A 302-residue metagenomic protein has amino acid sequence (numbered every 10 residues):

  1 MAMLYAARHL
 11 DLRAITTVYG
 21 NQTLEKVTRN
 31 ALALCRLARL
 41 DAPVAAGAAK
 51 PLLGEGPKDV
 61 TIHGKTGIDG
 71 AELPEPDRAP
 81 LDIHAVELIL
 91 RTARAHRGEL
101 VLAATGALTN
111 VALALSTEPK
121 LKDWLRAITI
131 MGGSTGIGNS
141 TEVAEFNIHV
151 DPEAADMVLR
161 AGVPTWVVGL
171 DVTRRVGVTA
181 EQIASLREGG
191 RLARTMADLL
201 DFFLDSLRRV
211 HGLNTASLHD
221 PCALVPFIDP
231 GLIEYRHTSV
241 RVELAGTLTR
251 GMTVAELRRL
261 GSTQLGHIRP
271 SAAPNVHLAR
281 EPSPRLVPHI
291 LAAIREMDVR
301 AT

Functional and structural regions predicted by a protein language model:
M1-A33, T66, E72-R175, A180: Active-site histidine-anchored catalytic micro-motif
M3-Y5, D11, H149-D151, V168-T302: Conformational coupling and interaction surfaces
H9, V18, L34-D41, T92 (+10 more regions): Change "in soluble alpha/beta enzymes" to "in soluble alpha/beta proteins
Q22-K26, N30, L53, T135-I137 (+1 more regions): Short, mixed-charge aromatic SLiMs
T28-A95, A272-R285, L291, R295 (+1 more regions): Metal-dependent C-N hydrolase catalytic cores
V44, V158, L224: A residue-level signal for conserved active-site and pocket-lining positions in enzyme catalytic cores
A49-K50, A107-L108, P230: Short glycine-rich anion-binding loops that position phosphate/pyrophosphate groups of nucleotides and phosphorylated
P57-G64, E142-E145, I183, L257: Short, surface-exposed amphipathic charged segments that create phosphate/polyanion-binding patches used for binding
